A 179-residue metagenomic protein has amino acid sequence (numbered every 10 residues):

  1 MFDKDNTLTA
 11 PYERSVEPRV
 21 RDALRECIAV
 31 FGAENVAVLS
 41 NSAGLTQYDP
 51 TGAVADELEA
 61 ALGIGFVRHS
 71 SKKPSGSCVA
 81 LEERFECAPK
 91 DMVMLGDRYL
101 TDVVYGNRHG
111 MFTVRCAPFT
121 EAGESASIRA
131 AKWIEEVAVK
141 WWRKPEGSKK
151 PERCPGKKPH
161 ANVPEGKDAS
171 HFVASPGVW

Functional and structural regions predicted by a protein language model:
M1-P11: Asp-based phosphoryl-transfer active-site loop
E13-R14, V20-M94, R98-W179: Asp-based, Mg2+/Mn2+-dependent phosphohydrolase catalytic module
